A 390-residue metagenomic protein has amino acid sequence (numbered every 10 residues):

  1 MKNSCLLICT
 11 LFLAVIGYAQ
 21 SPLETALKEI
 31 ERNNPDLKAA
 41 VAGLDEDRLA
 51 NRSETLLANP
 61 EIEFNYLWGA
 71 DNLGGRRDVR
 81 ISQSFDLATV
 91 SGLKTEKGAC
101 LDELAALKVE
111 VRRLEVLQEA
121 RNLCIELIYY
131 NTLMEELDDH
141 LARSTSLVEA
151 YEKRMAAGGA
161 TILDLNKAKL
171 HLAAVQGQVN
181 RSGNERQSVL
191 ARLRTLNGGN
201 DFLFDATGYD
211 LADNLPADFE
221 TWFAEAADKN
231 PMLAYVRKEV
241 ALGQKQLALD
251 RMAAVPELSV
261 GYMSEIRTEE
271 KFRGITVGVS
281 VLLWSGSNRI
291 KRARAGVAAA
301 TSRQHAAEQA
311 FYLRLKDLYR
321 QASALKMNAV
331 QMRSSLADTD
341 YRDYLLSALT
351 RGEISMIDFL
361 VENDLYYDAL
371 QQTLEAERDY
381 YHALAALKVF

Functional and structural regions predicted by a protein language model:
M1-C5: Positively charged n-region of N-terminal signal peptides that target proteins for export
L7-V15: Bacterial N-terminal signal peptides
F12, A19-E61, F85, L93 (+7 more regions): Bacterial Sec-pathway N-terminal export signals of envelope proteins
S21, V109, E115-K229, L318 (+2 more regions): Periplasmic alpha-helical coiled-coil/stalk elements that build and connect Gram-negative outer-membrane
E24-L27, N34, F85, G92 (+22 more regions): Heptad-repeat register of long alpha-helical coiled-coils used for dimerization/oligomerization in large scaffolding
K28-L87, A224-K291, A295-S302, L313 (+2 more regions): A small-residue-enriched
A39-E54, A105, R112, V116-L137 (+6 more regions): Amphipathic alpha-helical coiled-coil segments
N72-G74, N180, N184, S264-E265 (+4 more regions): Outer-membrane beta-barrel domain signature
